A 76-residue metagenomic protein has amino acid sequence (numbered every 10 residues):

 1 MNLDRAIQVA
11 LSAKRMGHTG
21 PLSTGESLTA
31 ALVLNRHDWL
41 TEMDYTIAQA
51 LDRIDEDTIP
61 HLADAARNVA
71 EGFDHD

Functional and structural regions predicted by a protein language model:
M1-A30, L34-D76: Charged, low-complexity intrinsically disordered segments and flexible loops
